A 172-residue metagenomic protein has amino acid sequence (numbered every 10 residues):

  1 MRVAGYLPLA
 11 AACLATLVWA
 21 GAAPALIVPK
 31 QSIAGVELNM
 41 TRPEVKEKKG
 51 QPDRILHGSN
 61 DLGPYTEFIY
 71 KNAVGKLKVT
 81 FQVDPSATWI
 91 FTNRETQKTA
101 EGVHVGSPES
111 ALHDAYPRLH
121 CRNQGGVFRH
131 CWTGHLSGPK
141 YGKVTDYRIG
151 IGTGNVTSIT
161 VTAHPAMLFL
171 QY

Functional and structural regions predicted by a protein language model:
M1-A10: Bacterial N-terminal signal peptides that target proteins for export
V3, S32-A34, T66: Residue-level signal for functionally critical sites in structured catalytic/ligand-binding pockets
A10-A12, G125: Intrinsically disordered, low-complexity regions enriched in Ser/Pro/Gly/Gln/His and often acidic
A15-A20: N-terminal signal peptide c-region/cleavage motif recognized by signal peptidases
G21-L26: Boundary of Sec targeting at the N-terminus
P29-V36, T96-V103: Second-shell loop/turn segments in exported
M40-V83, H104-Y172: A cross-family detector of function-defining hotspots
S86-F91: Eukaryote-biased recognition of intrinsically disordered, low-complexity regulatory segments
